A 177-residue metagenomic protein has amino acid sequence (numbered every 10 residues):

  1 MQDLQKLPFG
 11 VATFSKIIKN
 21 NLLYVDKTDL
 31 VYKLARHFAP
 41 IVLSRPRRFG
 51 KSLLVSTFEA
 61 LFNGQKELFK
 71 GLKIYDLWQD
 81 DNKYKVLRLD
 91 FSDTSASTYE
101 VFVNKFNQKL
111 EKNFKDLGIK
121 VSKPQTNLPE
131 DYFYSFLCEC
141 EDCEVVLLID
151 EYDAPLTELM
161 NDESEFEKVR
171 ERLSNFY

Functional and structural regions predicted by a protein language model:
M1-Y177: Phosphate-binding site recognition
